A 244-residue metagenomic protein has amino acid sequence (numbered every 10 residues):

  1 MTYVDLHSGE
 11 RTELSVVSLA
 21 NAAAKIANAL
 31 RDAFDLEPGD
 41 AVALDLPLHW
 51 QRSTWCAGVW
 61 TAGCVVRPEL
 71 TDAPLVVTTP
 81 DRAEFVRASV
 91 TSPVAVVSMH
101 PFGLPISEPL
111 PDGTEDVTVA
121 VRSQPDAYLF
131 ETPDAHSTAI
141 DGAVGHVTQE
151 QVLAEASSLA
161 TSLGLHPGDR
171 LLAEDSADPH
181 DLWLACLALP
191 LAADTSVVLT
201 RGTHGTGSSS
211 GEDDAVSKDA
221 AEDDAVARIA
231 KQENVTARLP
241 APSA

Functional and structural regions predicted by a protein language model:
T2-L36, A139-G164: Conserved AMP-binding/adenylate-forming core of the ANL superfamily
S8, Q51, G103, H180 (+1 more regions): Flexible, glycine-rich phosphate/dinucleotide-binding loops and adjacent beta-alpha linkers at cofactor/substrate
N21, T54, A154, A185 (+1 more regions): Short, well-structured alpha-helical interface segments that form or flank functional binding sites
A23, L46-L48, T79-P80, P242: Helix N-cap/beta->alpha junction signal
A29-C64, E69, P167-L189: Conserved AMP-binding/adenylate-forming
L44-D45, C56-R87, P93-G103, T195-A225 (+1 more regions): Short beta-strand->loop structural element characteristic of the AMP-binding/adenylate-forming
L75-L163, D213-D214, K218, K231-A244: ANL superfamily adenylate-forming
S157-G168, D178-R238: Conserved AMP-binding/adenylation subdomain of ANL enzymes
